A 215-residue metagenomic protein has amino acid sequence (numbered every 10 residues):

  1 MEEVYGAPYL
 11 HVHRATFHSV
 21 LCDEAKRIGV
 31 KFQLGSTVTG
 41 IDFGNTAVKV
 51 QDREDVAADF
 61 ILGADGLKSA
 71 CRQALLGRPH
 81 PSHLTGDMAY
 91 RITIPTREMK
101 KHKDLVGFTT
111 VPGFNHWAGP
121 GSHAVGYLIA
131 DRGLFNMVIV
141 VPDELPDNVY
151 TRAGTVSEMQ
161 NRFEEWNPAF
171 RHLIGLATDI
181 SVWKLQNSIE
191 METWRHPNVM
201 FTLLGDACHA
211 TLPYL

Functional and structural regions predicted by a protein language model:
M1-E98, E144-M159: Conserved N-terminal helical subregion
G6-P8, L76-P79, T110-F114, A124 (+1 more regions): Short, P/G- and charge-enriched loop/turn segments at secondary-structure junctions
F43, A57-D59, G175, D179 (+1 more regions): Active-site acidic short loop of glycosyltransferases
L62-G63, G126, S157-E158, D179-L215: Conserved mid-domain beta->alpha element of the FAD-binding
S69, A89, S122-V125, C208-H209: Histidine-centered metal-chelating micro-motifs
A74-L75, I174, L215: Short, flexible helix/strand-to-coil boundary loops that buttress conserved ligand/catalytic motifs in alpha/beta
G107-D147, F163, L185: Active-site substrate-recognition segment that forms the wall of the catalytic cavity or substrate channel
V149-V182: Flavin-binding catalytic cores
